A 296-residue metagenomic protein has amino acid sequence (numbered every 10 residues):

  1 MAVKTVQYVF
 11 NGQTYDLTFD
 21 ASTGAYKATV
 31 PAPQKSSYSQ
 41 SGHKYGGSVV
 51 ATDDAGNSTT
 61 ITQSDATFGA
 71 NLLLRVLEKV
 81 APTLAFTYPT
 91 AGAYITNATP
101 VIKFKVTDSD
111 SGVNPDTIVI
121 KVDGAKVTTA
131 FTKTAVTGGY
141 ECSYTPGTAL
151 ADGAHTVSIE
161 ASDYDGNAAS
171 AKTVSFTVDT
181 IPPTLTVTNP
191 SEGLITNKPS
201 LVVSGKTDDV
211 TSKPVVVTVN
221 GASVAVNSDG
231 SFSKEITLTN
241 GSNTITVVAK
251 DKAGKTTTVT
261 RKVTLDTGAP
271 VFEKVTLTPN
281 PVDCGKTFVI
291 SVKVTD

Functional and structural regions predicted by a protein language model:
M1, Y8, I102-D108, V203-T207 (+1 more regions): Aromatic/hydrophobic beta-strand junction motif of beta-rich domains
M1-F10, D108-V122, T207-G221: Solvent-exposed loop/turn segments flanking beta-strands in beta-repeat/beta-sandwich domains
A21-K35, A135-Y144, S228-F232: Aromatic sugar-binding surface patches on proteins that engage polysaccharides or sugar-phosphate polymers
A32-K44, G147-A154, E235-S242: Surface-exposed, short loops/turns at beta-strand junctions within beta-sandwich domains
D65-A85, T173-P183, R261-P270: Flexible, low-complexity linkers/stalks enriched in Thr/Pro that connect modular domains
G92-A98, E192-P199, N280-K286: Short, solvent-exposed loop/linker segments at the N-terminal edge of repeated beta-sheet extracellular domains
